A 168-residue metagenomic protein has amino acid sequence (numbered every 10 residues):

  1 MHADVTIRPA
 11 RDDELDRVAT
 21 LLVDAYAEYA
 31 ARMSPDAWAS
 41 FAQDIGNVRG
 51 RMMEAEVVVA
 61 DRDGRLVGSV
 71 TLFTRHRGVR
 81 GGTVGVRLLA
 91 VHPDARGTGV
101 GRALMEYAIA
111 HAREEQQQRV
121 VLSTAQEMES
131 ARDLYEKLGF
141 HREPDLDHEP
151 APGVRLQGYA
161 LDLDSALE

Functional and structural regions predicted by a protein language model:
D4-T6: Extreme N-terminal starter segment of soluble prokaryotic enzymes
P9-D94, M105-Y107, H111, L146-H148 (+1 more regions): Acetyl-CoA-dependent GNAT
V79, H92-E106, R113-E115, Q126-D133 (+1 more regions): Conserved glycine-rich acetyl-CoA-binding loop
Q118-E168: C-terminal "cap" of GNAT-fold acetyltransferases
